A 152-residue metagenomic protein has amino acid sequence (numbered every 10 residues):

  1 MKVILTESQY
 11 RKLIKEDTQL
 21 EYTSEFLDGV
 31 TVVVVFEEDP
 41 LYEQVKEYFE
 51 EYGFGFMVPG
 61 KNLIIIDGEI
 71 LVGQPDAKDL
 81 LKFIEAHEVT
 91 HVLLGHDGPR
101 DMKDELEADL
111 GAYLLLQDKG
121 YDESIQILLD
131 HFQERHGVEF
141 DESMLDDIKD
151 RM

Functional and structural regions predicted by a protein language model:
M1-E51: A metal-dependent hydrolase signature that marks the N-terminal structural subdomain at the beginning of catalytic folds
T6, I65-E69, D118: Helix N-cap / beta->alpha transition motif
V35-K78, V92-G95: Active-site scaffold of zinc-dependent metalloenzymes
G73, E88-E107, L115-G120: Catalytic Zn2+-binding segment of zinc metalloproteases
D79-L80, K103: Residue signature of alpha-solenoid helical repeat architecture, marking inter-repeat boundaries and helix-start
L80-E88: Short alpha-helical catalytic segment bearing the HExxH-like zincin motif of zinc-dependent metalloproteases
Q117-M152: Long, well-structured alpha-helical subdomains associated with metal-dependent extracellular/ecto-lumenal hydrolases
